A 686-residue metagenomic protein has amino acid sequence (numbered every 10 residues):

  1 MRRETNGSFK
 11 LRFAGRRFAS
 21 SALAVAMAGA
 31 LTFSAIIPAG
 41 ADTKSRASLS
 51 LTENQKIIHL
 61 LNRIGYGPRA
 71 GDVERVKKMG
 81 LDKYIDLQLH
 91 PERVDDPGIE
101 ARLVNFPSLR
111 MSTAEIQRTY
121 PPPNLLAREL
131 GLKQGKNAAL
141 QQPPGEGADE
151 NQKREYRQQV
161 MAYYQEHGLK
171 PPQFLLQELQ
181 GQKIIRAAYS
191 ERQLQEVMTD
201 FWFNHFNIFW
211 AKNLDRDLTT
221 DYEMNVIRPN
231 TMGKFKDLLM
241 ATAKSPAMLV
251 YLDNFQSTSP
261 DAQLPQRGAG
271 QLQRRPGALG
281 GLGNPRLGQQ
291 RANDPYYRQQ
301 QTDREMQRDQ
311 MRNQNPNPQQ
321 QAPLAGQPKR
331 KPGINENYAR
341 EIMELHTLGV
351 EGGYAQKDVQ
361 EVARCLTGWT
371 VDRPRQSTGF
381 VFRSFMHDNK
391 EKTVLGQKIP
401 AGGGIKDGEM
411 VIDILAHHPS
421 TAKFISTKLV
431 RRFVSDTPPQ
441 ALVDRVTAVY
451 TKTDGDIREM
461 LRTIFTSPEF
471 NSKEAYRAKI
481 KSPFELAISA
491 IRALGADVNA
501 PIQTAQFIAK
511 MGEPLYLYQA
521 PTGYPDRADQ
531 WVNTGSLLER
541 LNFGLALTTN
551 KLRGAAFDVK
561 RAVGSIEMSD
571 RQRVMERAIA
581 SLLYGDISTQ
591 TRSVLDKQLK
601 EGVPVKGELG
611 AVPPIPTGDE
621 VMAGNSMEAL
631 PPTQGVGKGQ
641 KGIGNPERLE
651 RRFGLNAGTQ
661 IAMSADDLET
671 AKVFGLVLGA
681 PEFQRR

Functional and structural regions predicted by a protein language model:
M1-R16: N-terminal secretory signal peptides that target proteins for export/translocation
S21-A35: Bacterial N-terminal signal peptides
F33-S45, Q182, L345: Short, contiguous pre-domain boundary segments
G40-L51, I58-D72, F106-R110, H418 (+2 more regions): Flexible, low-complexity segments enriched for small/polar residues
D42-R63, G67-V197, L218, E223-P229 (+2 more regions): Conserved short S/T/G-enriched processing/targeting/catalytic segments and their helical context
I58, Q177, G181, Q195-E196 (+3 more regions): Solvent-exposed, amphipathic alpha-helical "stalk/arm" or coiled-coil-like segments used as scaffolds
P144, A148-L169, L179-K183, R216-N230 (+7 more regions): Active-site substrate-binding loop specific to GH73 endo-beta-N-acetylglucosaminidase modules in bacterial autolysins
L194, M198, N204-M224, Q376: C-terminal or late-domain output modules
